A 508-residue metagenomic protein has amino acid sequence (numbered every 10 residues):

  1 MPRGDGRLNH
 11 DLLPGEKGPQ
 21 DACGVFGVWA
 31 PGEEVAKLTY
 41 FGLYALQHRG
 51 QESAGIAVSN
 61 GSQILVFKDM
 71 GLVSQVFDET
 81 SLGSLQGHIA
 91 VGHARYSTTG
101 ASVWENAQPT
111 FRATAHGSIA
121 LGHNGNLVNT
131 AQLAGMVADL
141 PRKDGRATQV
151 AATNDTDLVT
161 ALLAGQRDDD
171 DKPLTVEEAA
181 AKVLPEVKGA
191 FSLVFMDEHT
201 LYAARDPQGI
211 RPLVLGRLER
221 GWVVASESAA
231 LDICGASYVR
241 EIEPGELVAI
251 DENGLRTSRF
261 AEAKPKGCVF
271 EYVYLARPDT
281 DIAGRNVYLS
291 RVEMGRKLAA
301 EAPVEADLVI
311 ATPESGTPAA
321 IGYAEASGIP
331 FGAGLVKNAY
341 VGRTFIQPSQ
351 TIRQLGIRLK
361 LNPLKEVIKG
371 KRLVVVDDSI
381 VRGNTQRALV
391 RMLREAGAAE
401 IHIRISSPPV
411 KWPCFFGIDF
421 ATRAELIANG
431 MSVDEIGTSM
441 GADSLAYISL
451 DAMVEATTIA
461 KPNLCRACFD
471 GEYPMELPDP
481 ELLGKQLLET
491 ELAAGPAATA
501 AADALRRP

Functional and structural regions predicted by a protein language model:
P2-P244, A249-A306, T312, E400 (+1 more regions): Conserved short alpha-helical segments that host acidic/polar catalytic motifs at enzyme active sites
V35, T98-T99, N129, Y202 (+8 more regions): Flexible loop/turn segments at secondary-structure boundaries
F77, A152-T153, D157-L162, F331-G342 (+1 more regions): A conserved beta-strand->alpha-helix junction
G122, M196, A204-R205, G216 (+11 more regions): Generic beta-strand/beta-sheet core signal
K143-D144, P303-D307, E325-G332, V367-K369 (+1 more regions): Secondary-structure transition/capping motifs at alpha-helix termini and the adjoining loop/turn into the next element
K182, A230, S237-Y238, I242-E246 (+4 more regions): Phosphate/diphosphate-binding loops
L184, H199-T200, G235-E241, E262 (+1 more regions): PRPP-dependent phosphoribosyltransferase catalytic core
G328-L373, N384, K411-A421: Short, glycine/charge-rich flexible loops or terminal/linker lids adjacent to PRPP-binding catalytic cores
